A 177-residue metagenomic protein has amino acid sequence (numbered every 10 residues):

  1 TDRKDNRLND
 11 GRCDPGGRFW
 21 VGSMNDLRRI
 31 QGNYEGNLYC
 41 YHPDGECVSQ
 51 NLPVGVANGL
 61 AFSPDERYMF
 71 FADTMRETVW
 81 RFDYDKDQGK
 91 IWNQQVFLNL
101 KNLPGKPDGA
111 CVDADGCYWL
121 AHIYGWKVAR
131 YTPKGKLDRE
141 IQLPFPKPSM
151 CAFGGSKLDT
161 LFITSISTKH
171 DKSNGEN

Functional and structural regions predicted by a protein language model:
T1, E46-L52, Q94-L100, K136-I141: A short beta-strand motif characteristic of beta-propeller blades
T1, Y39-G45, A129-R139, P146 (+2 more regions): Flexible "stalk/tail and boundary" regions
D2-F19, Q50-Y68, L100-C117, F145-D159: Beta-rich, blade/repeat-based domains predominating in secreted/periplasmic proteins but also intracellular
F19-N25, R29, M69-R76, Y118-I123 (+1 more regions): Conserved beta-strand positions in repeat-built beta-propeller and related beta-rich domains
Y34-E35, R76, I91, G125: A detector of repeated loop/turn-to-beta-strand junctions in beta-rich toroidal repeat architectures
G36-Y39, T78-W80, K127-A129, N177: A short loop-to-beta-strand structural motif that recurs across blades of beta-propeller domains
F82-K90: Short loop/turn segments immediately following beta-strands, especially the blade-tip and inter-blade linker loops
A152-N177: Blade-level signature of beta-propeller repeat domains, shared across WD40, Kelch, NHL, RCC1 and BNR/Asp-box propellers
